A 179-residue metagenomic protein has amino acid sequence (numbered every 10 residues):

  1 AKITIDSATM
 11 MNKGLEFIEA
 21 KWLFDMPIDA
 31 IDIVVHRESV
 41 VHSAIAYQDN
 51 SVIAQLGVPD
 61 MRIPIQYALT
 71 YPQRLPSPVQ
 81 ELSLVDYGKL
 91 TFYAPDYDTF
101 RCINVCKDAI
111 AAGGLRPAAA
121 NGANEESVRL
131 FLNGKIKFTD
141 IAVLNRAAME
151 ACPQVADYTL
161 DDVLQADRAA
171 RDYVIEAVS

Functional and structural regions predicted by a protein language model:
A1-S179: Catalytic, metal-anchored helix/loop core of enzyme active sites in primary metabolism
